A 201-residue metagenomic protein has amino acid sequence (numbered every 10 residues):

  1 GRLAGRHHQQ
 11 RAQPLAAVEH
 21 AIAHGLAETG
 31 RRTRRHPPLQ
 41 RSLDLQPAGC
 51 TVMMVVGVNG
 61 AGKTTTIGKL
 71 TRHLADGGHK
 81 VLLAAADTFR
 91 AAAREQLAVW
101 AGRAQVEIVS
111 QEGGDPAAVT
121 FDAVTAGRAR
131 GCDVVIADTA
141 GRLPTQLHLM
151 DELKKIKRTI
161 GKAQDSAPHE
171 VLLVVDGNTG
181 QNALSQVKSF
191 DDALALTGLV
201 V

Functional and structural regions predicted by a protein language model:
G1-A86, A93-G113, A117-R128, C132-A137: Primarily NTPase-proximal linker/entry elements flanking Walker-type ATP/GTP-binding cores
D87-T88, G177: Residue-level signal for short, function-critical loop segments
A93-Q96, D115-R130, P144-V201: Conserved catalytic-core segment of NTP-binding enzymes
A140-R142: Short glycine-rich anion-binding loops that position phosphate/pyrophosphate groups of nucleotides and phosphorylated
